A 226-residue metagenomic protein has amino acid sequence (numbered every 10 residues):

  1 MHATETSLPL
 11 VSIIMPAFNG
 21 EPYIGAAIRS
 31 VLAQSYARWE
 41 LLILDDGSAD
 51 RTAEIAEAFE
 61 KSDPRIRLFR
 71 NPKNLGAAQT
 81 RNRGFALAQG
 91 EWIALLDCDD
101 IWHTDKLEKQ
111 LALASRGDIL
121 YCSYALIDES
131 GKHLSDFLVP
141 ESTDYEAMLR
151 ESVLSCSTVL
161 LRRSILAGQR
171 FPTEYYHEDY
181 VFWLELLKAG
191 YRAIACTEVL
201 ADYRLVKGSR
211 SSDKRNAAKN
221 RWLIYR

Functional and structural regions predicted by a protein language model:
P9-S12, S30, E40, V181: Cell-envelope/extracellular polymer assembly enzymes that use nucleotide-activated donors
V11-Y23, A27, Q34, L44: A conserved hydrophobic helix/loop-capping motif in glycosyltransferases and polysaccharide synthases
P22-G25, D50-A58, I101, D105: Acidic helix N-cap motif at the loop->helix transition within catalytic regions of sugar-transfer enzymes
S30, A37, D45-E54, K73 (+1 more regions): A conserved acidic beta->alpha catalytic loop
N71-A88: Glycine-rich, basic loop-to-helix element that forms the pyrophosphate-binding segment of sugar-nucleotide handling
A86, L138-N216: Conserved nucleotide-sugar donor-binding catalytic segment
I93: Short aromatic/hydrophobic "clamp" motif used to bind/position activated sugar donors
D105-L134: Conserved donor NDP-sugar-binding/catalytic core segment of glycosyltransferases
